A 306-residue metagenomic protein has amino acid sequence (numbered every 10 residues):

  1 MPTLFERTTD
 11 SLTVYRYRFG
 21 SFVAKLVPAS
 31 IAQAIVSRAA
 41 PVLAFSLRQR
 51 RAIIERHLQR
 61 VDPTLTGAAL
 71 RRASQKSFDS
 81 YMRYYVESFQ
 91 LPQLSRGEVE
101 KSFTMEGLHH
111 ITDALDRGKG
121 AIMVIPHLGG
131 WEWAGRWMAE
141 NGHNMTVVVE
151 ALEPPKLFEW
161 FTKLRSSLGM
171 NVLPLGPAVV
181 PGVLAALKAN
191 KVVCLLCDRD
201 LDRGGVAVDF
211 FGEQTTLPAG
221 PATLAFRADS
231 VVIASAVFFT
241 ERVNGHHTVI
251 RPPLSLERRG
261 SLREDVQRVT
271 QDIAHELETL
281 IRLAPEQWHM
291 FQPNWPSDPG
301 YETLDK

Functional and structural regions predicted by a protein language model:
M1-I125, S167: Membrane-anchoring hydrophobic helices of lipid-metabolizing enzymes
P2-T9, S46, T64, R71-Q75 (+4 more regions): Non-catalytic C-terminal accessory region of glycerolipid acyltransferases and related lyso-lipid remodeling enzymes
S11-V14, Q49, I53, W133 (+3 more regions): Generic alpha-helical secondary structure signal
F19, I31, I54-H57, S77 (+5 more regions): Hydrophobic alpha-helical segments typical of transmembrane helices and their membrane-interface/capping positions
A52, P154-P155, Q214-P218: Active-site metal-coordination segments of metallo-dependent hydrolases
E98-F103, E150, G169-L175, F210-G212 (+2 more regions): Short, flexible loop segments at the rims of nucleotide/cofactor-binding pockets, characterized by
R117-P177, D200-V206, F210, F239 (+1 more regions): Catalytic core of membrane glycerolipid acyltransferases/transacylases, capturing the structured, soluble-facing
